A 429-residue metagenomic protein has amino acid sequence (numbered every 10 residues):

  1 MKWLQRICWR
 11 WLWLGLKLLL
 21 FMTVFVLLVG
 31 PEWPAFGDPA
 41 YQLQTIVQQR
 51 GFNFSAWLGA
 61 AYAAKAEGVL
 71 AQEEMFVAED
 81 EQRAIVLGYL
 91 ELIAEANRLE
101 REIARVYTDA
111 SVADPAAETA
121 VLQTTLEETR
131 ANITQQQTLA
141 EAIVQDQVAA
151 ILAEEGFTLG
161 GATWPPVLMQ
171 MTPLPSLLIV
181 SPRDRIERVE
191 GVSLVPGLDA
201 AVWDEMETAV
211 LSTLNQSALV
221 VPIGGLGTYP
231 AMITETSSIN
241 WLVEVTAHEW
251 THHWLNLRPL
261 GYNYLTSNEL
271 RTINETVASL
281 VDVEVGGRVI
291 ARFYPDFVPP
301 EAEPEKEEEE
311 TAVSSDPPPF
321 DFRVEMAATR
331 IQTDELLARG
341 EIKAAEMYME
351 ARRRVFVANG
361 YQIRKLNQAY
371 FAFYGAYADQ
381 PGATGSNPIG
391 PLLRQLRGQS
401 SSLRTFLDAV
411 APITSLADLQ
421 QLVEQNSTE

Functional and structural regions predicted by a protein language model:
M1-F157, Q399-E429: N-terminal low-structure segments adjacent to metalloprotease catalytic domains across cellular compartments
K2-R6, R10, L14, A140-I143 (+5 more regions): Charged, low-complexity, helix-prone segments enriched in Lys/Glu/Asp/Gln
L14, L18, T311-E429: Pan-zinc metallopeptidase signature
E73, E307-S314: Repeat-mediated protein-protein interaction surfaces in helical alpha-solenoids
Q82-I85, Y89-L92, A96, E235-E244 (+4 more regions): Solvent-exposed, acidic/flexible segments
G88, V121, E128, V202-E205 (+7 more regions): Exposed alpha-helical structural elements
N97-R98, A104, D109-P304: Acidic/His-rich structured neighborhood in mature extracellular/periplasmic domains
